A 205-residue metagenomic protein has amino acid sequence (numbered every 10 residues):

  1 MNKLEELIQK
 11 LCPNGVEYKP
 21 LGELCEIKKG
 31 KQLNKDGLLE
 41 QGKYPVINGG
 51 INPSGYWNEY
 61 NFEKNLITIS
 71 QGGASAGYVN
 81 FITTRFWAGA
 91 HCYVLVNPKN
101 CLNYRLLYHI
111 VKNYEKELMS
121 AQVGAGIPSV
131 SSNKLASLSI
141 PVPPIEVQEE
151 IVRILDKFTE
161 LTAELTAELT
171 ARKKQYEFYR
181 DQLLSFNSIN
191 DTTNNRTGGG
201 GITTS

Functional and structural regions predicted by a protein language model:
M1-S205: Charged, alpha-helix-forming regions
